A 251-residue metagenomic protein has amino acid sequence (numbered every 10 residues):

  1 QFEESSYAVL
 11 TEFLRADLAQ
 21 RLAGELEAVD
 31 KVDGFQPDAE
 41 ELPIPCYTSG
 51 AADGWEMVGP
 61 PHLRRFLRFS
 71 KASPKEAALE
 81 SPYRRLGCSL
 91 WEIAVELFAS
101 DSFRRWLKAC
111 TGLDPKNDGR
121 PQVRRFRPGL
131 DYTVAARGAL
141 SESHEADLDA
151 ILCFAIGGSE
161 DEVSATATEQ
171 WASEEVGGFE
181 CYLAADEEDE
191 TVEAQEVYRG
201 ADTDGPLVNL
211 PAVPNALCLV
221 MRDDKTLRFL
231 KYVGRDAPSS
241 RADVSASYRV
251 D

Functional and structural regions predicted by a protein language model:
Q1-D251: Fe(II)/2-oxoglutarate oxygenase catalytic core
